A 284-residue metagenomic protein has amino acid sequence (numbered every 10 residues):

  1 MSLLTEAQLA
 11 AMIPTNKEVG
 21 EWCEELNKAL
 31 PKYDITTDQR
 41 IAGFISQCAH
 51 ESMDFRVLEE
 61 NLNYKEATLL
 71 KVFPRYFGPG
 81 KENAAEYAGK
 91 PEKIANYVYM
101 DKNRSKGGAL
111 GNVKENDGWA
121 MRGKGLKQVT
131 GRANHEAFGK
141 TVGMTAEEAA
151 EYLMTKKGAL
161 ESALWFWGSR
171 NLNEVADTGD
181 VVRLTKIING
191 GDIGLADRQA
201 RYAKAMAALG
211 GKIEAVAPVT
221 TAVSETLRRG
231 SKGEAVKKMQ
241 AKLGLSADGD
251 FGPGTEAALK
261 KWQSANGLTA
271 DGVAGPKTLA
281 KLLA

Functional and structural regions predicted by a protein language model:
S2-E21, A49-W165: Peptidoglycan-targeting cell-wall enzymes and recognition modules
S2-I13, G211-D250: Acidic, Ser/Thr/Pro/Gly-enriched interdomain connector segments
E18-G20, H50-E60, N173, G190-R198 (+1 more regions): Secretory-pathway/luminal and periplasmic proteins that interact with or process carbohydrate-rich
D38-M53: Active-site-adjacent structural elements in enzyme catalytic domains
C48-E51, G131, A176-G194, P253-N266: Acidic helix/loop microenvironments that form the catalytic cleft of cell-wall polysaccharide enzymes
T141-L195: Extracellular low-complexity, Gly/Ser/Thr-rich intrinsically disordered linkers and protease-sensitive activation/hinge
I187-S224: Low-complexity, Gly/Ser/Thr/Pro-rich intrinsically disordered linker/tail segments
